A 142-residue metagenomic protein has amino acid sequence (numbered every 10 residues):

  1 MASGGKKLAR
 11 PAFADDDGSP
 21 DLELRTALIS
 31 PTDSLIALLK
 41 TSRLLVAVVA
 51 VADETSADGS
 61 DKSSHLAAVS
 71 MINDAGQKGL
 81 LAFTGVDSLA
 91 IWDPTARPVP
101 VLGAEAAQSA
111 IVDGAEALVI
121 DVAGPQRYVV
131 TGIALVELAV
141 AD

Functional and structural regions predicted by a protein language model:
M1-D142: An interfacial alpha-helical scaffold signature
